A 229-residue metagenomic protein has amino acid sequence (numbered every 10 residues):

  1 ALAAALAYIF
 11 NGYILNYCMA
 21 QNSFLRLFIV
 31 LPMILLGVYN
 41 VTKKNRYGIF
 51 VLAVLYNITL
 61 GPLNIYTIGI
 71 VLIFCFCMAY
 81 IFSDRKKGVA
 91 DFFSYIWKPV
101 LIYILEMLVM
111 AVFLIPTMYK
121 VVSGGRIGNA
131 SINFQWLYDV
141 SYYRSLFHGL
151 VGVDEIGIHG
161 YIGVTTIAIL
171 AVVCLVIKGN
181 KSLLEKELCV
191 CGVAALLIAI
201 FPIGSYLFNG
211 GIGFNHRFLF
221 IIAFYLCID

Functional and structural regions predicted by a protein language model:
A1, L226-D229: Short, intrinsically disordered, charge-balanced linker/junction segments flanking boundaries in proteins
A1-T42, R46-S83, K98-M118, S123 (+1 more regions): Membrane-embedded helix bundles of polyisoprenyl
I9, C18, N22, L188 (+2 more regions): Generic preference for well-ordered secondary structure
F10, Y47, K87-F92, Y138 (+2 more regions): Juxtamembrane loop-helix boundary motifs flanking transmembrane segments in multi-pass membrane proteins
C18, C75-C77, C174, C189-C191 (+1 more regions): Generic recognition of cysteine residues
L25-M33, I70, G163-A168, R217-L226: Membrane-embedded alpha-helical segments of multi-pass membrane proteins, especially the transmembrane helices
G37-K43, C77-V89, V172-L183, D229: Structural signal for the C-terminal ends of transmembrane alpha-helices and the immediately following loop
Y95-E187, A194-F220: Periplasmic/ER-lumenal interhelical loops and adjacent helix-loop junctions in multi-pass membrane proteins
